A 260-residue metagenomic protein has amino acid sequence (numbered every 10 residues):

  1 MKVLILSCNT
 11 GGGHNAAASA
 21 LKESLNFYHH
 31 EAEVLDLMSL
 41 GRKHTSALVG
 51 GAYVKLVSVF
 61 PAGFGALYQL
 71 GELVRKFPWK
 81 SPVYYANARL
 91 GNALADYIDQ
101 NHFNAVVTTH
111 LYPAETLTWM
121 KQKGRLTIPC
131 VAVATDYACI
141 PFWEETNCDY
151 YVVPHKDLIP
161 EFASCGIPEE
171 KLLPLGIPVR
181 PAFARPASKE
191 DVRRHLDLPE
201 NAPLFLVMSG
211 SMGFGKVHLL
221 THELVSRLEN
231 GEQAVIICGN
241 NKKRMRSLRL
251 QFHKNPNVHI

Functional and structural regions predicted by a protein language model:
M1-L4: Extreme N-terminal starter segment of soluble prokaryotic enzymes
L6-C8, L35, V133, M208 (+1 more regions): Short hydrophobic segments within beta-strands
G12, A17, L70-G166, K171-P174: Active-site and donor-binding regions of nucleotide-sugar-utilizing enzymes
A20-A95: Conserved N-terminal ligand/cofactor-binding loop architecture of enzyme catalytic domains
L25-H30, Q122-T127, G166-I167, S226-G231 (+1 more regions): Short helix-capping segments at alpha-helix termini
D149-M212, N241-K243: A nucleotide-sugar donor-handling region in carbohydrate enzymes
K189-E190, P199-I260: Donor-nucleotide binding loops and adjacent catalytic segments primarily of GT-B fold Leloir glycosyltransferases
